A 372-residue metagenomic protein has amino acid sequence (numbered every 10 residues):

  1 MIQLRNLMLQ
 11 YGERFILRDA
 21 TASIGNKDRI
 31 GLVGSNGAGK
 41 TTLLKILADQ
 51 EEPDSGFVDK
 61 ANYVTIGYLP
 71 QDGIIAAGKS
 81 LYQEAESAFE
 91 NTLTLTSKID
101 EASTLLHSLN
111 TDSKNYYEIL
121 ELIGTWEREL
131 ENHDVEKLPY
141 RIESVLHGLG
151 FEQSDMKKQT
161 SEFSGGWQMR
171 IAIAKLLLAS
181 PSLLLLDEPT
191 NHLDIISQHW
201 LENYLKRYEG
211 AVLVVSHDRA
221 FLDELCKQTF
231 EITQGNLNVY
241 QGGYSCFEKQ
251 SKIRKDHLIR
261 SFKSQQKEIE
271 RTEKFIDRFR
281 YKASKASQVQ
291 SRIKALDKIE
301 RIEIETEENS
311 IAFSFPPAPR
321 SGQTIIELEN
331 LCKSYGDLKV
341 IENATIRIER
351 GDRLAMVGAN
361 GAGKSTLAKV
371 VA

Functional and structural regions predicted by a protein language model:
M1-F262, N309, P316-A372: ABC ATP-binding cassette signature C-motif
Q250-T306: Intracellular alpha-helical coupling/juxtamembrane segments of multi-pass membrane proteins
